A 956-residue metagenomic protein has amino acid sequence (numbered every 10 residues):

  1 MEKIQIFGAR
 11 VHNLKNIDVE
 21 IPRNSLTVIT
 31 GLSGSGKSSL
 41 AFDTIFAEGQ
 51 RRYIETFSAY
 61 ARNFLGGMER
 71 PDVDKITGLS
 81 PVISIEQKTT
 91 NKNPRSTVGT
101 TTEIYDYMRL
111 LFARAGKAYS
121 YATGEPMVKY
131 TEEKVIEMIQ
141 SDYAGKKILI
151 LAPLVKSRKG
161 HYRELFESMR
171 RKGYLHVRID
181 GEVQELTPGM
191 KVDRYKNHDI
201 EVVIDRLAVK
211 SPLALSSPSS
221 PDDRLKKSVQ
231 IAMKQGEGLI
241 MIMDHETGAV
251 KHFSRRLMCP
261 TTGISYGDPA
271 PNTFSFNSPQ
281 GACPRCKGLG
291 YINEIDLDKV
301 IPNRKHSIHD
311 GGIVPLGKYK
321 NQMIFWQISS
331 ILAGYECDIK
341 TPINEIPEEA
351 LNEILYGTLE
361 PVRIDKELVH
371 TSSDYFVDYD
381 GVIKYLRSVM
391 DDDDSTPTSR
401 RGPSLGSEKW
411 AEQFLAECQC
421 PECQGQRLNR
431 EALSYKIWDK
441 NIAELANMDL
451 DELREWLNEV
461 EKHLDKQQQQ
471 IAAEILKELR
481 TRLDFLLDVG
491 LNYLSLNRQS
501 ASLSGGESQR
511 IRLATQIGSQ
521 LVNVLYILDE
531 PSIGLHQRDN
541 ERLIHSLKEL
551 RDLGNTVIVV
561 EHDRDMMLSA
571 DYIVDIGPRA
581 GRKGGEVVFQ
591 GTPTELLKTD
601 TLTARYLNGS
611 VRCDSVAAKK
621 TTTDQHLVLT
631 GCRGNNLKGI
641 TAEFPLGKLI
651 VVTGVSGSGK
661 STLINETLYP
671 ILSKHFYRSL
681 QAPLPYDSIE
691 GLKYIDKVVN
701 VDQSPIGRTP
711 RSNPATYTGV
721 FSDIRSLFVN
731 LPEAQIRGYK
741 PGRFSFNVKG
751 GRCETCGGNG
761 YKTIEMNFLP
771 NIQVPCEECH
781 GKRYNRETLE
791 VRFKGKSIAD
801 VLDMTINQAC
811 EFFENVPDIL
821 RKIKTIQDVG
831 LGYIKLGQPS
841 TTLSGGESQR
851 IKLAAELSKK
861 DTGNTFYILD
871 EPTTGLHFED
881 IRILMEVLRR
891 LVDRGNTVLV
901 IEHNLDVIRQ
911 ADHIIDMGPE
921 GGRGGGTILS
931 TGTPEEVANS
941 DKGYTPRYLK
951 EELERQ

Functional and structural regions predicted by a protein language model:
M1-Q956: Conserved phosphate-binding elements of NTP-dependent enzyme cores
